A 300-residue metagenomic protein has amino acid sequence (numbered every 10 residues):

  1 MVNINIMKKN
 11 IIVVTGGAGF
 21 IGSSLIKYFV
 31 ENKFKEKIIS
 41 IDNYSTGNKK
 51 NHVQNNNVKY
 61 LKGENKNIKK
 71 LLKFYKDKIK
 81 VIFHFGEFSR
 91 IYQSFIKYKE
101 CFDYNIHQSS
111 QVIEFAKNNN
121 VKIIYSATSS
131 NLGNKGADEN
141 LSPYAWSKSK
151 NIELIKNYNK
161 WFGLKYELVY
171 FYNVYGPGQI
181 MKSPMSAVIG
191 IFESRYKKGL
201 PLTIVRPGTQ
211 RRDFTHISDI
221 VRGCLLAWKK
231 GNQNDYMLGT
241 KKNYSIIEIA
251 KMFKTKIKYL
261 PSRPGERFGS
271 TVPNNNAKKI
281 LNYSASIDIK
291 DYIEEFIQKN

Functional and structural regions predicted by a protein language model:
M1-V174: N-terminal Rossmann-like NAD(P)+-binding domain of SDR-like oxidoreductases, especially those catalyzing
V2-I6, K197-N300: C-terminal substrate-binding subdomain of Rossmann-fold SDR/epimerase-dehydratase oxidoreductases
I21, C101, S147, V188 (+2 more regions): Hydrophobic alpha-helical packing elements
K49-V53, A137, Q179-P184, I217 (+2 more regions): Short aromatic-enriched loop/helix-cap "lid" or pocket-rim segments at secondary-structure transitions that line
K66, I96, Y104-H107, L141-S142 (+6 more regions): Residue-level signal for the nucleotide or nucleotide-sugar donor/cofactor binding architecture
V112, I155, F192, A277-K278: Structural element of the ATP-grasp superfamily
P143-A145, E153-R212, I217-W228, N243 (+1 more regions): NAD(P)-dependent short-chain dehydrogenase/reductase
